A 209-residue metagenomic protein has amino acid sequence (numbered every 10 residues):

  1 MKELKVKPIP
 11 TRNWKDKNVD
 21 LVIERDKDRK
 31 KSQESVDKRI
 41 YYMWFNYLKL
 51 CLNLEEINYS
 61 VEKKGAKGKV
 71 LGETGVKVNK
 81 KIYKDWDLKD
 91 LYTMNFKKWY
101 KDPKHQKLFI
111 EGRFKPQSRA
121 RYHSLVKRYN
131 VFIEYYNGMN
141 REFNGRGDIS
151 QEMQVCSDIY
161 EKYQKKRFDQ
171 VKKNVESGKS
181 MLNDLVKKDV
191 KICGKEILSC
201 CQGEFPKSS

Functional and structural regions predicted by a protein language model:
M1-R146: Intrinsically disordered, low-complexity acidic/Q/S/K-rich activation/interaction tracts characteristic
Y135-G138, E142-S209: K/R-rich mixed-charge low-complexity regions
